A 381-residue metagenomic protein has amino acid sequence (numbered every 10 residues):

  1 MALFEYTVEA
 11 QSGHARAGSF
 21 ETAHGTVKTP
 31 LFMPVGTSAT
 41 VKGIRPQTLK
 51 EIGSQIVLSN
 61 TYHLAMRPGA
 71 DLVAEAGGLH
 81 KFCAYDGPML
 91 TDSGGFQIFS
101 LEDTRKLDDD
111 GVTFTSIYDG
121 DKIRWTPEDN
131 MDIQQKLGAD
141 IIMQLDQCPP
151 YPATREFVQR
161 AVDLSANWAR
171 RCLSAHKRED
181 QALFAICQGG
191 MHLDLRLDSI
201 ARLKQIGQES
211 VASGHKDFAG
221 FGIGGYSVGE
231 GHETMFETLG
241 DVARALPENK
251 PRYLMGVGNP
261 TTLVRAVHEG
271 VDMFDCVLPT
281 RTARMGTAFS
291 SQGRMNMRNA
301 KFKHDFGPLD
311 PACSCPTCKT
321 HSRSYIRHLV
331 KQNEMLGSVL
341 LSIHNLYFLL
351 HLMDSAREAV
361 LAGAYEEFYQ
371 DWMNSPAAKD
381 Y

Functional and structural regions predicted by a protein language model:
M1-R178, A300-K303: Non-catalytic, usually N-terminal nucleic-acid engagement modules in DNA/RNA processing proteins
M1-S19, V27-L31, G43, D146-P152 (+1 more regions): C-terminal extensions of enzymes
G25, V57, D92, Q134 (+6 more regions): Conserved, mostly hydrophobic/aromatic
A70-A74, A283-M297, L350-M353, A362: C-terminal helical cap(s) of enzyme catalytic domains, especially alpha/beta-barrels
D129, I133, L137, R160 (+7 more regions): A non-catalytic, amphipathic alpha-helix used as a structural packing/dimerization or gating element in enzyme scaffolds
A139, R170, S174-K177, Q208 (+5 more regions): Generic secondary-structure signature for well-ordered alpha-helical cores
P150-T154, Q159, G220-S227, M335-S338: Glycine- and acidic
D163, A175-L309: Glycine-rich phosphate/ribose-binding loops and adjacent secondary-structure elements that form binding surfaces
